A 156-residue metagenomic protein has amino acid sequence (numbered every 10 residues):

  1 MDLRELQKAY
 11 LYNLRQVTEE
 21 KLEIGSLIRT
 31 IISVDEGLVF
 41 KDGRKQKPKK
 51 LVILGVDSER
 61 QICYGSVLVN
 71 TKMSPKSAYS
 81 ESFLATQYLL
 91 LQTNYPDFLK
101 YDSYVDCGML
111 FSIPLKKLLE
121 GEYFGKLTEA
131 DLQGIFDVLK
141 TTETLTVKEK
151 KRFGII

Functional and structural regions predicted by a protein language model:
M1-E5, S80-I156: C-terminal terminal-subdomain/extension
M1-I24: Mixed-charge, Lys/Arg-rich low-complexity intrinsically disordered regions
Q16-E19, R29, Q46-P48, I53: Short, charged/polar N-terminal "headpieces" of proteins
K21-V39: Short coil-to-beta transition motif at edge beta-strands of beta-rich domains
I24-S26, K47-K49, S103: Short beta-strand or tight-loop elements that sit immediately N-terminal to catalytic metal-binding acidic residues
F40-T93: Compact nucleic-acid interaction/catalytic patches
